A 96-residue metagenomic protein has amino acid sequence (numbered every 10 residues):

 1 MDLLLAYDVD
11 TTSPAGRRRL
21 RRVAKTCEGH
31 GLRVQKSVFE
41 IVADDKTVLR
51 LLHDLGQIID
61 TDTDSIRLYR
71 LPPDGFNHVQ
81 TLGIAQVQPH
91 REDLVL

Functional and structural regions predicted by a protein language model:
M1-V34, V38, V42, K46-T47: Extended, hydrophobic alpha-helical segments
A15, L49-L51, H78: Short acidic, gly/pro-rich beta-turn/loop elements at beta-sheet edges and active-site/ligand-binding grooves
K25-E28, L52-Q57, Q80-L82: Intrinsically disordered, low-complexity boundary segments flanking structured domains
V34-S65, R70-P72: Short, intrinsically disordered low-complexity segments
I58-L96: C-terminal structural segments of small proteins and small subunits
